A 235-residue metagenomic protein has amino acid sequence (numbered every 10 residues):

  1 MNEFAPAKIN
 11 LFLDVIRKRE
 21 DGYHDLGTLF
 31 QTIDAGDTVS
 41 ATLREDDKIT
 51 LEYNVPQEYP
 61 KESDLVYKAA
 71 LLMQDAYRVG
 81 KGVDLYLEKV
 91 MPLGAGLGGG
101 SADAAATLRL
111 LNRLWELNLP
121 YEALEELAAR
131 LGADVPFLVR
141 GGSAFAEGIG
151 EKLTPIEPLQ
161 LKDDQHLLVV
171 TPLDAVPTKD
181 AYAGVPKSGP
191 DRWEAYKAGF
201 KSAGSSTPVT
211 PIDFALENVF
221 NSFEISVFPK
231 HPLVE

Functional and structural regions predicted by a protein language model:
M1-A95, R113, L117-E122, L159-L161 (+2 more regions): ATP-binding N-lobe of GHMP and related small-molecule kinases
F4, R19, V55, Y59 (+7 more regions): Alpha-helix initiation/capping motif
G27, D64, A102, I225-F228 (+1 more regions): A generic "alpha-helical surface" signal
R78-E151: Gly/Ser-rich oxyanion-binding loop with an adjacent helix/lid that shapes the negatively charged ligand pocket
R140, F145-E235: Conserved, helical-rich catalytic subdomain that frames metal- and/or nucleotide-binding sites in enzyme alpha/beta
